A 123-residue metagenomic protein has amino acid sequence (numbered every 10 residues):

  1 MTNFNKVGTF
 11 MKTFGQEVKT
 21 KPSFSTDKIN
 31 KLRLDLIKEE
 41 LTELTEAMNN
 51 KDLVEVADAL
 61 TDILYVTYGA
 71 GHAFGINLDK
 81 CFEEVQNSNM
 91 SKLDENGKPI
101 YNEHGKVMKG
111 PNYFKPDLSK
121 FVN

Functional and structural regions predicted by a protein language model:
M1-L60, L64-N123: Flexible "arm" and connector segments at domain edges
